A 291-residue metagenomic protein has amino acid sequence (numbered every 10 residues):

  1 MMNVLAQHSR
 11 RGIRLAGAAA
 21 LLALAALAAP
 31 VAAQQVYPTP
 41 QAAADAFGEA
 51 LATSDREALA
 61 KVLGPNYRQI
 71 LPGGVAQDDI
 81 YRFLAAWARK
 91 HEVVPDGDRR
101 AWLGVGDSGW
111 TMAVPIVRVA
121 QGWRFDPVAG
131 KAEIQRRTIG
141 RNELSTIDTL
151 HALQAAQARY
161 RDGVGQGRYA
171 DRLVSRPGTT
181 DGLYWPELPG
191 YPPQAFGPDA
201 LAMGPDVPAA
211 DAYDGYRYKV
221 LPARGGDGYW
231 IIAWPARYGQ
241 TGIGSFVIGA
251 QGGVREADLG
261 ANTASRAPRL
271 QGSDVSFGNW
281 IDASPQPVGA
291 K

Functional and structural regions predicted by a protein language model:
M1-G12: N-terminal secretory signal peptides that target proteins for export/translocation
A16-A28: Bacterial N-terminal signal peptides
V31-E49, T53, G130-A155, R159: Short, low-complexity N-terminal intrinsically disordered segments enriched in polar/charged residues
G48-R56, G64-R68, Q121, A155-G165: Sec-exported extracytoplasmic/periplasmic mature domains
P65, D96-G97, V164-R237, T241-I248 (+1 more regions): Extracellular/periplasmic head regions of type IV pilus-like filament subunits
R68-A113, A202-G228: Surface-exposed, charged secondary-structure patches
W102-G104, S108-L144, D148-H151, G252-L259: Short beta-strand edge/turn micro-motifs at domain boundaries
N262-K291: C-terminal partner/receptor-binding element of secreted or periplasmic proteins
